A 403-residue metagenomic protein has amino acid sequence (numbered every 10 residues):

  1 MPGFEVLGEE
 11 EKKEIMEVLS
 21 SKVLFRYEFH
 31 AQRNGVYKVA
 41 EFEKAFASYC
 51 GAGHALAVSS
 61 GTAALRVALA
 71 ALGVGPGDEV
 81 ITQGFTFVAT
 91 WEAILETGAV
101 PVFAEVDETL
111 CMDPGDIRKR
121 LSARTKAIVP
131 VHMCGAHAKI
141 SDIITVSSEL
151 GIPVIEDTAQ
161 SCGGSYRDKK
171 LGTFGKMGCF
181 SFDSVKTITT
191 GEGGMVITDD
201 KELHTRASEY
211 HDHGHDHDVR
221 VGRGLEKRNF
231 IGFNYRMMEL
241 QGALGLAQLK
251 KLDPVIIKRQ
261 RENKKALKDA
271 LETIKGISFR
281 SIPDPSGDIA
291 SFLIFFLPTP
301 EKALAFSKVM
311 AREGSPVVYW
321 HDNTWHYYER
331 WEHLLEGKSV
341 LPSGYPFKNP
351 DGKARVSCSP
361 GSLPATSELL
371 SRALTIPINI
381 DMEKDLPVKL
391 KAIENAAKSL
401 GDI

Functional and structural regions predicted by a protein language model:
M1-A70, G75, S148, Q248 (+3 more regions): Conserved PLP-binding active-site segment in aminotransferase class I/II-type PLP enzymes
I15, F46, A64, V80 (+13 more regions): Generic structural signal for small/hydrophobic residues in well-ordered secondary structure, especially within
F29, N34, S161-R167, F174-F292: Active-site region of PLP-dependent enzymes
A70-T158, S165: PLP-dependent aminotransferase-like
A207, L304-E313, L390-E394: Short amphipathic alpha-helices in soluble, non-transmembrane regions that often serve as interface/regulatory elements
H215-G224, A266, A270-L271, S307-A373: Conserved PLP cofactor-binding pocket of PLP-dependent enzymes
S281-P283, A290-P300, W320-V340, S371-K384: Conserved PLP-binding active-site segment of the aspartate aminotransferase-like
